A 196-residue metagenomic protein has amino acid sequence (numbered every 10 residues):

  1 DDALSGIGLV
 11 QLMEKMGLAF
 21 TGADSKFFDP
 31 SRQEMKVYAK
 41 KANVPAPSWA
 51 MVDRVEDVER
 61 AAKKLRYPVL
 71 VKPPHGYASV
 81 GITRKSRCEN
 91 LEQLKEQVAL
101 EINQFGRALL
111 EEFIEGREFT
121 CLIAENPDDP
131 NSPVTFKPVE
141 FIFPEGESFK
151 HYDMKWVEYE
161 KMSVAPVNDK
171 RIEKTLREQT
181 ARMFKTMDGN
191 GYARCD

Functional and structural regions predicted by a protein language model:
D1-S31, P45-S48: A short, GP-enriched loop/loop-strand-helix hinge that lies immediately N-terminal to, or at the N-terminal rim
S25-E111, E115-R117, D128: Active-site nucleotide/adenylate-binding loops and adjacent lid/helix of ATP-dependent enzymes
V44, N103-G106, F143, K185-G189: Generic secondary-structure signature for well-ordered alpha-helical cores
E59, P166-V167, K174, T186-G189: Peripheral (often C-terminal) accessory segments that flank ATP-dependent C-N-forming ligase machineries
N90-E178: Phosphate-binding site of ATP-dependent enzymes
E112, I123, F184-D196: Conserved metal-phosphate-binding beta-hairpin within the catalytic cores of diverse ATP-dependent phosphoryl-transfer
